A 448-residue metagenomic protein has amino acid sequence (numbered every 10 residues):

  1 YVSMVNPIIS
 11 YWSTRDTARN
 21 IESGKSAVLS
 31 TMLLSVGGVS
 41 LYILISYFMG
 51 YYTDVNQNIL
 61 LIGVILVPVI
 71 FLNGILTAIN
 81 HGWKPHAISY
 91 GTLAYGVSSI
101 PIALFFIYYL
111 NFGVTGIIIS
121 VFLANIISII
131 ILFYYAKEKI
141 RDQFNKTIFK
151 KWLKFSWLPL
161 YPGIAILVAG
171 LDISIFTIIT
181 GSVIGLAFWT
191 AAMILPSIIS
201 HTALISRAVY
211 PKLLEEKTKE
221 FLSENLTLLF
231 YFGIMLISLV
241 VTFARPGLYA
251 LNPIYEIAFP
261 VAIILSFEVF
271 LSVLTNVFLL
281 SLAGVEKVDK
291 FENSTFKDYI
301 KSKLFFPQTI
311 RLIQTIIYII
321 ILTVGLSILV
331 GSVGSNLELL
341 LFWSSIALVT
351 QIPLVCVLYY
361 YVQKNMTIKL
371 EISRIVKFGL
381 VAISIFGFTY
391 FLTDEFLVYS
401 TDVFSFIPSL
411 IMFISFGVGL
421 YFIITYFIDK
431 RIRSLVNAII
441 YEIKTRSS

Functional and structural regions predicted by a protein language model:
S3-I21, S197-L229, N276-K290: Helix-loop junctions and terminal segments of transmembrane helices in multi-pass membrane transport/translocation
S3-P7, V28-D54, F105, I130 (+3 more regions): Alpha-helical transmembrane segments of multi-pass membrane transport and lipid-handling proteins
P7, T31-Y161: Hydrophobic transmembrane helix module of multi-pass membrane transport proteins
D16-I21, V69-G91, L214, F267-I313 (+3 more regions): Membrane-interface junctions at transmembrane-helix termini in multi-pass inner-membrane proteins
L60-L61, S89-Y90, V114-V121, I130-G170 (+3 more regions): Interhelical loop/hinge segments that connect adjacent transmembrane helices in multipass membrane
Y90-K137, T190, P196, T309-V324 (+2 more regions): Hydrophobic alpha-helical transmembrane segments
Y95, I117-L132, A136, K146-P211 (+8 more regions): Transmembrane helical elements of multi-pass membrane transporters/channels
Y360, M366-R374, Y390-S448: Membrane-proximal transmembrane or re-entrant/amphipathic helices at the cytosolic face
